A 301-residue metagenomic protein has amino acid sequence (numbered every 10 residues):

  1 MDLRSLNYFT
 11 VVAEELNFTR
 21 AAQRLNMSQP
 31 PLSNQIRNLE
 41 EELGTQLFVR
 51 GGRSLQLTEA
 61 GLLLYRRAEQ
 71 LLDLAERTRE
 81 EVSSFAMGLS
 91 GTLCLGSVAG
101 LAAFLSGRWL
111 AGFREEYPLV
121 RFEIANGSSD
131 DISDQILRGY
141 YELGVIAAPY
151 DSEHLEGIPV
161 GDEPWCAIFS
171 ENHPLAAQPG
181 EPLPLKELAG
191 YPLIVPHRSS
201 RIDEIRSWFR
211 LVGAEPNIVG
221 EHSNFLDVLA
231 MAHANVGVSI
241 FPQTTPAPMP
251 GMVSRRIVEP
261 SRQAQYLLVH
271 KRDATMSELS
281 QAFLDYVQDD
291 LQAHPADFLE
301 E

Functional and structural regions predicted by a protein language model:
T10-P31: Short helix-boundary/capping micro-motifs
E40-L62: A short LG(V/I)-centered, amphipathic sequence patch enriched for acidic residue(s) preceding the LG motif
E42-L43, L64-A86: Alpha-helical linker/hinge and terminal dimerization helices associated with HTH transcriptional regulators
G88-E153, E221-H222: Central regulatory/effector-binding core of bacterial HTH transcription factors
S128-Y141, I146-A147, S200-R255: Hydrophobic hinge/microswitch elements
S152-P159, E163-P164, L226-D273, A282: Beta-alpha-beta core module
L155-L193, E278: Flexible hinge/capping segments at coil-to-helix
E181-P184, Y191-V212, M276-L284, L291-E300: Secondary-structure junction motif
